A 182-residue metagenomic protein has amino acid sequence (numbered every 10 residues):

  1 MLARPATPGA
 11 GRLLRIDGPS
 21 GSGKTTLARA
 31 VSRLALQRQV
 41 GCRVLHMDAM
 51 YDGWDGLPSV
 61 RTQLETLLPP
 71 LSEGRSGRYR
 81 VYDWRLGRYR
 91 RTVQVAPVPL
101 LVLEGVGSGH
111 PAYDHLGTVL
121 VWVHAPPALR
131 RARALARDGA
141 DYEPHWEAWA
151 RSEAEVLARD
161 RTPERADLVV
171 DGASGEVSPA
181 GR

Functional and structural regions predicted by a protein language model:
M1-L14: Extreme N-terminal, non-catalytic leader segments that precede Walker-type/kinase nucleotide-binding cores
P19: P-loop (Walker A) phosphate-binding loop of NTP-binding proteins
K24: Conserved lysine of the Walker
L27: Hydrophobic positions on the alpha1 helix immediately C-terminal to the Walker A/P-loop
R33-R43: Post-Walker A helix-loop "phosphate-sensing" segment adjacent to the P-loop in P-loop NTPases
R43-L45, A49-L103: Conserved nucleotide-sensing/catalytic segment adjacent to the nucleotide-binding pocket in NTP-handling enzymes
L68, R91-D138: ATP-dependent NMP and nucleoside kinases share a basic, alpha-helical "lid"
A140-R182: Small-molecule kinase domains that catalyze NTP-dependent phosphoryl transfer to phosphate-bearing small molecules
